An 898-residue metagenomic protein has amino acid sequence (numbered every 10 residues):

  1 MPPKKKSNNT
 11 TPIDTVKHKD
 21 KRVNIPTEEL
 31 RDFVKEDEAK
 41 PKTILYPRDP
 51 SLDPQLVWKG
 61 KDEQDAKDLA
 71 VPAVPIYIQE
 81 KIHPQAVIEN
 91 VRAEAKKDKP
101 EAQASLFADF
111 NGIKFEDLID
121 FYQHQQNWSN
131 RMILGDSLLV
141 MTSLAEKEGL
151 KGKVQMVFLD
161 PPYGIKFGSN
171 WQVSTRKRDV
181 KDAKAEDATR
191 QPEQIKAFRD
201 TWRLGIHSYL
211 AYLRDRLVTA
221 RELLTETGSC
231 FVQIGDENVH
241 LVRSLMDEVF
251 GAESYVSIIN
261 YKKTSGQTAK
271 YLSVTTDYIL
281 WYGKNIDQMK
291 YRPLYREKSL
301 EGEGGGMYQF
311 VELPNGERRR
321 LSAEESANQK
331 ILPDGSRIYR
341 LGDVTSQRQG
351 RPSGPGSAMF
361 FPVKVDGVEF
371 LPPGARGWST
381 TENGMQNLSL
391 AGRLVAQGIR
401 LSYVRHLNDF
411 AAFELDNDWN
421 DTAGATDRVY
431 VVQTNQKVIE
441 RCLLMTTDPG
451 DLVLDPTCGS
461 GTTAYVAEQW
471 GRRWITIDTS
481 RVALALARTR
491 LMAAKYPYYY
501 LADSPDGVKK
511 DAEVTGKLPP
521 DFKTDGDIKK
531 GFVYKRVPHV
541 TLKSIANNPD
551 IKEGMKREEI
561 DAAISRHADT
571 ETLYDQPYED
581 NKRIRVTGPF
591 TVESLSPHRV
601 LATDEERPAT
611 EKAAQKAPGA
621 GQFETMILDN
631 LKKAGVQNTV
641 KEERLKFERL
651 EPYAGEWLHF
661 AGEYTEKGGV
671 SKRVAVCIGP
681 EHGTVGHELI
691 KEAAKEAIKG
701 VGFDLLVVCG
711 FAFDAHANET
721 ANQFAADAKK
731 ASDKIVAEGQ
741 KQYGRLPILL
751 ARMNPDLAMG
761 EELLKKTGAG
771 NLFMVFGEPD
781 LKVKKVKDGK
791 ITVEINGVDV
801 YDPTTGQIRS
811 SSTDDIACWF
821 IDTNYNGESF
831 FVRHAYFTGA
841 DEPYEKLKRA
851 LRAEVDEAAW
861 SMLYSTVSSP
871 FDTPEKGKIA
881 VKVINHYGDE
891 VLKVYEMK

Functional and structural regions predicted by a protein language model:
M1-E317, V365, L390-R393, Q397-K898: S-adenosyl-L-methionine-dependent nucleic acid methyltransferase catalytic domains
E297-D409: N-terminal auxiliary segments of SAM/dcSAM-dependent transferases
